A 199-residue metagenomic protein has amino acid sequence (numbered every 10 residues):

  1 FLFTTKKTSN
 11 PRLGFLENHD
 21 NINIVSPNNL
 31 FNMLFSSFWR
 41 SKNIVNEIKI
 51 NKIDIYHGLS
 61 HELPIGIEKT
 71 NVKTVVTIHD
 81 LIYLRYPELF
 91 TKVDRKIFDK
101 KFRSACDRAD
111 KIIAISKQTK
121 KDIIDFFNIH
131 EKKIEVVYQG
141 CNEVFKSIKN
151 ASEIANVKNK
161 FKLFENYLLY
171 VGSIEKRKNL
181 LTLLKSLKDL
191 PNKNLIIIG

Functional and structural regions predicted by a protein language model:
F1-G199: Carbohydrate transferase catalytic cores enriched for Leloir-type hexosyltransferases
